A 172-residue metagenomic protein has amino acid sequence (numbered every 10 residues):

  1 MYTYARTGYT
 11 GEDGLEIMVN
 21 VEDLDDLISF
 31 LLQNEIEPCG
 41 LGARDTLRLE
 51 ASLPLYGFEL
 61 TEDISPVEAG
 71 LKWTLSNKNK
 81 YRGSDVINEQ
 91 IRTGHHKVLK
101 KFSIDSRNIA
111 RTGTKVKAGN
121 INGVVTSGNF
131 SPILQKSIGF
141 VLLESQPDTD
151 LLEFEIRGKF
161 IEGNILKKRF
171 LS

Functional and structural regions predicted by a protein language model:
M1-S172: Conserved, structured C-terminal
